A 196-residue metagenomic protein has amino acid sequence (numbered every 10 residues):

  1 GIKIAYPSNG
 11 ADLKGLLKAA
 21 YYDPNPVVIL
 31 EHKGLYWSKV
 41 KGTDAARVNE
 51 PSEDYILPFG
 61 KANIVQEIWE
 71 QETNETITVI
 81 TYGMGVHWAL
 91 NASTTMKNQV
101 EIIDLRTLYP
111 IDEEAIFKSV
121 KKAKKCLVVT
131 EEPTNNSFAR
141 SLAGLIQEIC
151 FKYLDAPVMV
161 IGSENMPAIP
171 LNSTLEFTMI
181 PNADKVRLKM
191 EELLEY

Functional and structural regions predicted by a protein language model:
G1, P24-N25, K97, K124: Residue-level detector of structured alpha->beta connecting loops
G1-D23, S163, L194: Conserved thiamine diphosphate
I29: Non-catalytic, usually N-terminal nucleic-acid engagement modules in DNA/RNA processing proteins
K33-Y196: Thiamine diphosphate
